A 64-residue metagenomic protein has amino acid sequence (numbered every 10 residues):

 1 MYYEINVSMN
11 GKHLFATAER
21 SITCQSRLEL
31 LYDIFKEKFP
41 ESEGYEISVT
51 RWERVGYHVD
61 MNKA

Functional and structural regions predicted by a protein language model:
M1-D33: N-terminal acidic leader/helix
K36-A64: Short, mixed-charge low-complexity intrinsically disordered segments
